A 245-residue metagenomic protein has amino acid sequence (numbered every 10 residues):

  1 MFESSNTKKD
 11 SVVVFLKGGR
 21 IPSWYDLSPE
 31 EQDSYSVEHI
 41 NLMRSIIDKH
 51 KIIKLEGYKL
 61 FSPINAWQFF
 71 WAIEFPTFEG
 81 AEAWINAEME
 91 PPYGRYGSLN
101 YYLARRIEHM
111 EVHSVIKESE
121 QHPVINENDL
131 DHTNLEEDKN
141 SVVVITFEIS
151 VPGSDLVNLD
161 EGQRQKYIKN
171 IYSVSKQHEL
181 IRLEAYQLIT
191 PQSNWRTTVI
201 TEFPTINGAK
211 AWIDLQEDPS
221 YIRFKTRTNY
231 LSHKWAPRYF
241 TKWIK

Functional and structural regions predicted by a protein language model:
M1-W67, F75-E82, A104-R196, F203-A211 (+1 more regions): Short S/T/G/P-rich N-terminal loop/turn motif that feeds into the first structured element of a domain
W71: Conserved, mostly hydrophobic/aromatic
E82-P91, K210-P219: Short amphipathic alpha-helices in soluble, non-transmembrane regions that often serve as interface/regulatory elements
E88, Y186-Q187, I200, Q216: Hydrophobic/aromatic beta-strand elements that line small-molecule binding cavities or substrate pockets in beta-rich
P92-Y93, R238: Generic low-complexity segments that are intrinsically disordered, proline-rich and/or Lys/Arg-biased
Y93-R106, Y221-H233: Conserved short beta-strand edge segments in small beta-sheet-based binding/regulatory domains
